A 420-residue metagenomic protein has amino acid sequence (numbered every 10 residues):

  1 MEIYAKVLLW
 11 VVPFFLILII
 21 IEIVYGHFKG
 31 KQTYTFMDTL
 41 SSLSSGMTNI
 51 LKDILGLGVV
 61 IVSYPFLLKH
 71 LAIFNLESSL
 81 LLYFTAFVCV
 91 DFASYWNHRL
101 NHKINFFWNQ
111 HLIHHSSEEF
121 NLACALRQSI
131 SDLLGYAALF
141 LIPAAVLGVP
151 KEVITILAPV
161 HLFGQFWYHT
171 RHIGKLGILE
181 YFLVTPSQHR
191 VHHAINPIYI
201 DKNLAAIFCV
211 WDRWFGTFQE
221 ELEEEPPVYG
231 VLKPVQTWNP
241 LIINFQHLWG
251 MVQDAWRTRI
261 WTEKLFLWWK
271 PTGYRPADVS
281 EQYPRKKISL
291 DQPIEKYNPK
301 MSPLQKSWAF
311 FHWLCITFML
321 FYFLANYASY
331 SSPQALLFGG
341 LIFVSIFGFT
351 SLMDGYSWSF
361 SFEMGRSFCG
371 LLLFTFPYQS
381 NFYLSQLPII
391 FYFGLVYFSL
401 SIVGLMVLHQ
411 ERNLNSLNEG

Functional and structural regions predicted by a protein language model:
M1-F15: Hydrophobic transmembrane alpha-helical segments in integral membrane proteins
E2-K6, G56-N75, A138-I154, C315-Q334 (+2 more regions): Juxtamembrane "helix exit" motif at the C-terminal ends of alpha-helical transmembrane segments in multi-pass membrane
W10, T33-I50, S332-G340: Loop-to-helix transition at the N-terminal end of transmembrane alpha-helices
F14-V24, V59-Y64, F87-A93, I342-F347: Central hydrophobic cores of alpha-helical transmembrane segments in multi-pass inner-membrane proteins across all
I20-L40: Membrane-interface helix-loop junction between the first two transmembrane segments
S44-G56, S79-P240: Membrane-embedded catalytic scaffold of the fatty acid hydroxylase/desaturase
E119-A123, W167-A309, W358, G394-G420: Cytosolic/stromal cytosol-facing helical appendages immediately following the last transmembrane segment
N298-L414: Substrate-recognition/cap regions that form aromatic- and gly/pro-loop-enriched pockets for small-molecule ligands
